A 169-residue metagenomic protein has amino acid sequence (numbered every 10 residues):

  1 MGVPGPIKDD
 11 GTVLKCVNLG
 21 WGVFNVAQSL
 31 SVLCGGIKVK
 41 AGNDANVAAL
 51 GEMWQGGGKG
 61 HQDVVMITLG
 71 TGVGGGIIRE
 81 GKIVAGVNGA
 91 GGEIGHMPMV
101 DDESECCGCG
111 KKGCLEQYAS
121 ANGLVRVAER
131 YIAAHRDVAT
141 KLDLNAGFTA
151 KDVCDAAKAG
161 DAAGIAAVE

Functional and structural regions predicted by a protein language model:
G5-V65: Glycine-rich phosphate-binding loop and adjoining helix at the ATP-binding site of ATP-dependent phosphoryl-transfer
D9, R79-E80, K158: Short, ordered coil/turn segments that flank beta-strands lining enzyme active or ligand-binding pockets
G35-G36, A41-A45, M99-V138: Glycine-rich phosphate-binding loop plus the immediately following alpha-helix
G60-Y118: Glycine-rich phosphate-binding loop of actin/hexokinase-like ATP-binding domains
E116-E169: A mobile "lid/hinge" subdomain adjacent to the ATP/sugar-phosphate binding pocket shared across diverse ATP-dependent
